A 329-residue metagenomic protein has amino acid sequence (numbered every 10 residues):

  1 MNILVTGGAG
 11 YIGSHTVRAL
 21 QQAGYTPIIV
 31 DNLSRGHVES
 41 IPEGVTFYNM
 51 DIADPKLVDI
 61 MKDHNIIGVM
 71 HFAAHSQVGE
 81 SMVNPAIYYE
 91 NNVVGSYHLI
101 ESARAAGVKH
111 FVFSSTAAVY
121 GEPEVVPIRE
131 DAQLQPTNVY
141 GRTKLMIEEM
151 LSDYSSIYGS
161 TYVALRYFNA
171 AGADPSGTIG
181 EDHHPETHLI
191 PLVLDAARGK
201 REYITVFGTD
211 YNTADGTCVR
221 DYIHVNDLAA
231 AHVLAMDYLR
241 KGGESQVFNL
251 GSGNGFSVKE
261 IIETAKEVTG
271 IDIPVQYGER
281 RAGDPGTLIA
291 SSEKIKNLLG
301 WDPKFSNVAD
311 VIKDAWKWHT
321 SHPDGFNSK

Functional and structural regions predicted by a protein language model:
M1-A173: N-terminal Rossmann-like NAD(P)+-binding domain of SDR-like oxidoreductases, especially those catalyzing
G8, G36-V38, G79, S114 (+8 more regions): Glycine-centered small-residue hotspots that permit tight backbone geometry or close packing
V38, F168-L189, G199-R220: Short, flexible, glycine-rich and Lys/Arg-enriched loop motifs at helix boundaries that contact anionic partners
A53, D182-E186, N254, K304: Residue-level signature of the cytosolic catalytic core of signaling kinases
V125, P136-T143, D182, E186-I190 (+1 more regions): The catalytic Tyr-centered alpha-helix of NAD(P)H-dependent dehydrogenases
L192-K329: C-terminal substrate-binding subdomain of Rossmann-fold SDR/epimerase-dehydratase oxidoreductases
